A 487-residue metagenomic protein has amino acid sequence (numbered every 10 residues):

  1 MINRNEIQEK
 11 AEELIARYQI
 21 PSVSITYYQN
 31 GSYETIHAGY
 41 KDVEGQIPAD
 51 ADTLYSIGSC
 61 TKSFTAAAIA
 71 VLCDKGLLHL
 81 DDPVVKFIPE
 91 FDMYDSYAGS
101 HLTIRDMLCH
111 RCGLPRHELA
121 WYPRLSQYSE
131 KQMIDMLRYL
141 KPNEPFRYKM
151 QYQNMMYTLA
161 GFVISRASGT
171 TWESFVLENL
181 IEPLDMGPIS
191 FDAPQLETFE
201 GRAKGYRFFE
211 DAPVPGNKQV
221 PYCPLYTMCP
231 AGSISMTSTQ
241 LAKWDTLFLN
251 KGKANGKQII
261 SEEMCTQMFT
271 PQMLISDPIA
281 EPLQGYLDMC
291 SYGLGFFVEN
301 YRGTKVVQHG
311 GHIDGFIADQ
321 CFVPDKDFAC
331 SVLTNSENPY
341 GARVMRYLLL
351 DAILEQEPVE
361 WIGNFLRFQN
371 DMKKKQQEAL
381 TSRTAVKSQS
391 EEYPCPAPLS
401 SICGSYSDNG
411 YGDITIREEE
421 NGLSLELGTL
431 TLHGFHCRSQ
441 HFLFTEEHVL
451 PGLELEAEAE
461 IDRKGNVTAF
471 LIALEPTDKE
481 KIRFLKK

Functional and structural regions predicted by a protein language model:
M1-G39, S165, T170, L177-E178 (+2 more regions): Catalytic loop of the DD-peptidase/beta-lactamase superfamily, centered on the K-T-G motif and neighboring
R4, E12, A16-R17, Q29-S32 (+6 more regions): Active-site-proximal loop and beta-strand segments within enzyme catalytic domains
S22-T26, P188-A193: Short, hydrophobic-rich beta-strand element in sensory/regulatory alpha-beta domains
I36, Y55, P142, M150 (+5 more regions): A broad, low-specificity signal marking well-ordered, structured residues that form hydrophobic/aromatic
L114, Y157, S336-P339: Solvent-exposed loop/turn segments at secondary-structure junctions within structured extracellular/periplasmic domains
H117, S190, F199, Y340 (+1 more regions): Glycine/Thr-rich phosphate-binding loops of Rossmann-like dinucleotide-binding domains
E182-L184, P188: Long, well-ordered core segments of solenoidal/helical folds
